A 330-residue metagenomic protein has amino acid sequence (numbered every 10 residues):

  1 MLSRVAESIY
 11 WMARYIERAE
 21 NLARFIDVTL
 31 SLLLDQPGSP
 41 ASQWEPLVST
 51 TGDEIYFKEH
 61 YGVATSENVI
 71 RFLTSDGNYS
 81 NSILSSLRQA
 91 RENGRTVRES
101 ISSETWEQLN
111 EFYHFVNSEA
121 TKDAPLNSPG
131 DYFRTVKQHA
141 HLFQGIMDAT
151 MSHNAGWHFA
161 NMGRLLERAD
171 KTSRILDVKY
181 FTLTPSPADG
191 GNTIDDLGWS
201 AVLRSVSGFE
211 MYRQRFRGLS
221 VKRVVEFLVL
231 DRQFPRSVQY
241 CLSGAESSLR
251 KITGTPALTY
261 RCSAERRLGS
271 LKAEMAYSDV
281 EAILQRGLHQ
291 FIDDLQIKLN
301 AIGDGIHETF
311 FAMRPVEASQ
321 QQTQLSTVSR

Functional and structural regions predicted by a protein language model:
M1-R330: Alpha-helical transmembrane segments and their helix-helix packing motifs
